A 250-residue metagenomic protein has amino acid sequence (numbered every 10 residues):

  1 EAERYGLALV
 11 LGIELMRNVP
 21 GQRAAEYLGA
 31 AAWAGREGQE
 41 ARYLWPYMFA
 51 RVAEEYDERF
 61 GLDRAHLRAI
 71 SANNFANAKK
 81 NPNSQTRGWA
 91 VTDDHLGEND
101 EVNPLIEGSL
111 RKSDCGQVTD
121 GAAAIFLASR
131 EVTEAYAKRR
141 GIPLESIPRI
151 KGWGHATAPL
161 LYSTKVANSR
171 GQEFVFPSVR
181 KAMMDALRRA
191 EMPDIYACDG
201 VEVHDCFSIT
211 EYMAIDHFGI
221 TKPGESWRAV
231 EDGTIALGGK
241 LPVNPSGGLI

Functional and structural regions predicted by a protein language model:
E1, V52-R64, Q85-H95, S109 (+4 more regions): Conserved active-site "lid/cap" helical segment
E1-E14, P46-K80, I125-V132, I250: Active-site-proximal alpha-helical scaffold in enzymes
A2, R23-W33, E131-V132, H217-P223: A glycine- and small-aliphatic-rich helix-loop capping segment at beta-alpha/alpha-beta transitions that lines
L7-R51: Flexible, glycine-rich active-site loops centered on histidine and acidic residues that chelate a metal or position
G12-R17, N74, G154-A156, H204-S208 (+2 more regions): Acidic, glycine-rich active-site loops and adjacent beta-strand->loop/helix elements that engage anionic groups
V19-A25, K79-N83, K138, L161-T164 (+1 more regions): Short acidic, glycine/serine/threonine-rich loops at helix termini
E26-Y27, A31-Q39, E58-F60, R68-A72 (+2 more regions): Condensing-enzyme catalytic core mediating Claisen C-C bond formation in acyl metabolism
P159-A167, D205-W227, G239: Short glycine/threonine-rich loop-to-helix capping motif typified by GTGT followed within a few residues by an Asp-Pro
